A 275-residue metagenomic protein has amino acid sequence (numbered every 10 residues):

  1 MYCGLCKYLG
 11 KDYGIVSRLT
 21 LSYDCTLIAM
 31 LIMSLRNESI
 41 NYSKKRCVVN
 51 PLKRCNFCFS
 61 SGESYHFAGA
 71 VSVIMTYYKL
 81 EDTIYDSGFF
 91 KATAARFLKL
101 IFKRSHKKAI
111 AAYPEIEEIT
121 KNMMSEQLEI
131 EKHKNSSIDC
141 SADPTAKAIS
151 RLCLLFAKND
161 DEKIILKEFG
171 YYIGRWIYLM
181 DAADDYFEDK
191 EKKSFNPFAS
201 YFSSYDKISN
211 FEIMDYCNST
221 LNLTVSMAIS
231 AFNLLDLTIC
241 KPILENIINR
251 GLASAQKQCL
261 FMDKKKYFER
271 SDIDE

Functional and structural regions predicted by a protein language model:
M1-K147, R151, L155-E168, R175 (+8 more regions): Acidic catalytic motifs of isoprenoid enzymes
E245-A255, K265-E269, E275: Iron-sulfur (Fe-S) cluster-binding modules
